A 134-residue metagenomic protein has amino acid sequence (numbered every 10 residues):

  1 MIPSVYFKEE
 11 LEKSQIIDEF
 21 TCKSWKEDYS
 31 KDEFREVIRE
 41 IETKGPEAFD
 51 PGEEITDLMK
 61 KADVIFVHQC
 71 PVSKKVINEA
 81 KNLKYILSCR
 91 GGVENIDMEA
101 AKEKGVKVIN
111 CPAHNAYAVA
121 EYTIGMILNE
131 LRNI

Functional and structural regions predicted by a protein language model:
M1-A62: N-terminal glycine-/charge-rich "phosphate-binding" loop or analogous flexible N-terminal tail
D63-I134: Phosphate/diphosphate ligand-binding glycine-rich loop within oxidoreductases
